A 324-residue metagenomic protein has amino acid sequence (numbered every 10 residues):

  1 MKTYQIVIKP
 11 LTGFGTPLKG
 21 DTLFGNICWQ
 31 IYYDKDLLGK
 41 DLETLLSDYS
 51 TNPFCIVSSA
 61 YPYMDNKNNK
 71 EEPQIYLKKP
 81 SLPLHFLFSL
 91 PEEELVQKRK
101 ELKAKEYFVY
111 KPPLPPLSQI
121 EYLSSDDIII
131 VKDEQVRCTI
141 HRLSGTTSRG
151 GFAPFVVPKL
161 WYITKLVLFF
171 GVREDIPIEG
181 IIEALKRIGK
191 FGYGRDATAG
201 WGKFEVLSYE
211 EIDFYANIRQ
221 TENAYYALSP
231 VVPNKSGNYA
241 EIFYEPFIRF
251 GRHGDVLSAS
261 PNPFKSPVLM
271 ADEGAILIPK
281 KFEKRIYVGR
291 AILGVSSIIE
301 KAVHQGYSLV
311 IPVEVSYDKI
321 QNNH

Functional and structural regions predicted by a protein language model:
M1-H324: Conserved active-site/ligand-binding neighborhood in enzyme cores
